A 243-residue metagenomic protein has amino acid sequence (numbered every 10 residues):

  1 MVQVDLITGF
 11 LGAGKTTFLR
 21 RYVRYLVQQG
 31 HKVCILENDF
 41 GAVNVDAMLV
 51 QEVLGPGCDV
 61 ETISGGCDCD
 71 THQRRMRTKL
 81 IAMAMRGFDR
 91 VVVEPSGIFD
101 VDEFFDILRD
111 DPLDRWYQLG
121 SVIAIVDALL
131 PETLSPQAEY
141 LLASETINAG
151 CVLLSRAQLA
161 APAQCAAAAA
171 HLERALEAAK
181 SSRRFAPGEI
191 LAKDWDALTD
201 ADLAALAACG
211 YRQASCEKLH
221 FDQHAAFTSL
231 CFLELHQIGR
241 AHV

Functional and structural regions predicted by a protein language model:
V2-T8, A13, T17-S135: Nucleotide-state-sensitive switch-loop elements of NTP-binding domains
R86, R90-K193: Phosphate/Mg2+-binding loops and adjacent switch elements in nucleotide/diphosphate-handling enzyme cores
C151, L159-R240: C-terminal accessory "lid"/substrate-recognition subdomains
